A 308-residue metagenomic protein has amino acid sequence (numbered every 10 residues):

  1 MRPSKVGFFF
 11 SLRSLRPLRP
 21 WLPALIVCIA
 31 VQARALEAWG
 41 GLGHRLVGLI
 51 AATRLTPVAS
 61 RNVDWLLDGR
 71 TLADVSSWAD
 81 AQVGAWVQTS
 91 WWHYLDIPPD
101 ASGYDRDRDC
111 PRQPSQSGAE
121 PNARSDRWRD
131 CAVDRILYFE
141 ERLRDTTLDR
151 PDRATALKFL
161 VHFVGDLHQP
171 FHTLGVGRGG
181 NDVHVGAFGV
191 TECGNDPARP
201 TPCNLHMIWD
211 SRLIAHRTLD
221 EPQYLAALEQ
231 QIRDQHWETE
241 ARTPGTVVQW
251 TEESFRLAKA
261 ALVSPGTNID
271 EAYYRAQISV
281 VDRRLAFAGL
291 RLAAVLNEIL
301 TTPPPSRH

Functional and structural regions predicted by a protein language model:
M1-K5, L12-P23: Short, low-complexity, charge-dense intrinsically disordered segments
R2-S4, F8, I29-Q32: Intrinsically disordered, low-complexity repeat segments enriched in small/polar residues
P3, A24-V27, G180, S306: Intrinsically disordered, low-complexity peptide-like regions
L12-S14, A33, K259: Prokaryotic Sec-type signal peptides and long signal-anchor helices with extended Leu/Ile/Val-rich h-regions
P20-R34: Bacterial N-terminal signal peptides
A35-F163, P170-H308: N-terminal, motif-rich segments that launch catalysis or mediate targeting to/interaction with membranes, typified by
